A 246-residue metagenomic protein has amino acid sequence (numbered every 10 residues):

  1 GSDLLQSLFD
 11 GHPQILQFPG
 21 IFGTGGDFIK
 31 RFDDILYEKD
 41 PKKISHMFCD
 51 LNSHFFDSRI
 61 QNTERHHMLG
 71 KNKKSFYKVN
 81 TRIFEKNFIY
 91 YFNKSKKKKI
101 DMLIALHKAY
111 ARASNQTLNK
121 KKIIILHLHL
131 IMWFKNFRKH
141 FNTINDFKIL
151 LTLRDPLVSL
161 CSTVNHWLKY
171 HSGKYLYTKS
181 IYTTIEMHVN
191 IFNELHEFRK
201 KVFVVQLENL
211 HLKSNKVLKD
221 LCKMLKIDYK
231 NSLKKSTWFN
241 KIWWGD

Functional and structural regions predicted by a protein language model:
S2-I15: A conserved segment at the C-terminal end of the G1
L16, K148-L151, F203-V205: Hydrophobic/aromatic beta-strand patches that form the interior of the parallel beta-sheet core in alpha/beta enzyme
I21-H127: PAPS-dependent sulfation machinery
A113-K121, N190-F203: A structural motif corresponding to the C-terminal end of an alpha-helix and its immediate exit/capping segment
L128-H129, H140-N165: Conserved phosphate-donor/acceptor-positioning beta-strand/loop module used by diverse small-molecule
F134-H140: Distinct, well-ordered alpha-helical segments
N165-T183: Lumenal/extracellular "mature" regions of secretory-pathway glycan-modifying transferases
H196-D246: The conserved 3'-phosphoadenosine-5'-phosphosulfate
